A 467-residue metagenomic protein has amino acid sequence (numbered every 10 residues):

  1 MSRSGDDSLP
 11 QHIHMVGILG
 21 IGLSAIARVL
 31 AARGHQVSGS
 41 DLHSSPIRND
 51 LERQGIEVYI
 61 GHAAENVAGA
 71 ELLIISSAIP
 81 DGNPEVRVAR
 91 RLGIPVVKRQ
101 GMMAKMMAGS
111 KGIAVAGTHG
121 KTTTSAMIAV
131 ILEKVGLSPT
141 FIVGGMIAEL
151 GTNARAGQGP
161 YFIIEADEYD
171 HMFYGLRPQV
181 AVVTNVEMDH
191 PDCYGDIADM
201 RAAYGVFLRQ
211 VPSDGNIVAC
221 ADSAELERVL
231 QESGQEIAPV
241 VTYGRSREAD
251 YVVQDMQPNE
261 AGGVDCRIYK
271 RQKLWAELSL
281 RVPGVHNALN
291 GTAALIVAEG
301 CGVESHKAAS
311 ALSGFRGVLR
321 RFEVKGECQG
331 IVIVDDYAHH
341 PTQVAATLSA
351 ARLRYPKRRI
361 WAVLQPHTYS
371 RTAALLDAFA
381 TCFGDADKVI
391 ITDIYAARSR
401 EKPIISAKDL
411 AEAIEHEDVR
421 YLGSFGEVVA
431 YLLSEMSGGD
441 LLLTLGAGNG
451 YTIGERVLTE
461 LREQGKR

Functional and structural regions predicted by a protein language model:
R3-H14, G22, I26-R33, A261-C266 (+1 more regions): Nucleotide phosphate-binding/pyrophosphate-handling subdomain across enzymes that bind or process nucleotide phosphates
S4-L9, V29-H35, E52-R53, N66 (+5 more regions): Phosphate-binding loop of NTP-binding sites
I13-I18, L445: Conserved N-terminal Rossmann-fold NAD(P)-binding element of oxidoreductases
H35-D50: NAD(P)-binding Rossmann-fold cofactor-contacting core
G39, F141, A181, A219 (+4 more regions): Structural beta-sheet core signal
S40-L42, Y59-H62, V97-A104, F141-G144 (+5 more regions): Beta-strand->loop->alpha-helix junctions that form or flank phosphate-binding loops in nucleotide-handling enzymes
E57-G69, T152, S424-E427: Short acidic low-complexity segments
G262, A380-G438: C-terminal helical cap/extension that packs against the catalytic core of soluble nucleotide-cofactor enzymes
